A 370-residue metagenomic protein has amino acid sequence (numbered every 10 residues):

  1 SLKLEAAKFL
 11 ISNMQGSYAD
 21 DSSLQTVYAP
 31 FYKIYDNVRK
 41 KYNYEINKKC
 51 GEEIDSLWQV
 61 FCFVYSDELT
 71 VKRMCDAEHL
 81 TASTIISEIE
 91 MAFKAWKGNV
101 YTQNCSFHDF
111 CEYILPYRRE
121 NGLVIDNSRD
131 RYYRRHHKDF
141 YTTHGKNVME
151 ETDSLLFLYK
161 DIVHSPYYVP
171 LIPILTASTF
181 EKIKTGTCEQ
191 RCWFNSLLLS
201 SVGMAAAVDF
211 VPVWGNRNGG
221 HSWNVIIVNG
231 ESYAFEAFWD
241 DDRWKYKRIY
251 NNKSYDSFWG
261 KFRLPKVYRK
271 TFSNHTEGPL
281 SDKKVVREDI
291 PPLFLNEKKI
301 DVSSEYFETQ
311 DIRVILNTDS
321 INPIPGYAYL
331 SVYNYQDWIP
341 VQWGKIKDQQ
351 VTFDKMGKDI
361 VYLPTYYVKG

Functional and structural regions predicted by a protein language model:
S1-T152, S201, S232, K253-G370: N-terminal accessory/pre-domain segments preceding catalytic cores
I125-R129, V163-Y168: A structural motif
T142-D153, F157-L158, Y167-S178, K184-N274: Hydrophobic/aromatic-rich core segments of domains that either
